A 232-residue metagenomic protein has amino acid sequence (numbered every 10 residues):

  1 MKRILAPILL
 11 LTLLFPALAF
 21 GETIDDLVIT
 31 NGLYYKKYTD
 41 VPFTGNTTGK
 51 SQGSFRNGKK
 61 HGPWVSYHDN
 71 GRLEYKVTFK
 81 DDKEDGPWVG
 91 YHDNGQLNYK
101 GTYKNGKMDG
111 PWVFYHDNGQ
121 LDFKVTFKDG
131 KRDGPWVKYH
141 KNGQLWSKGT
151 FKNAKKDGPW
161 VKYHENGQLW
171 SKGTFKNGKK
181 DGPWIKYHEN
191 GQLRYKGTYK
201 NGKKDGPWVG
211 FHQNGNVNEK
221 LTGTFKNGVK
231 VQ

Functional and structural regions predicted by a protein language model:
M1-I4: Positively charged n-region of N-terminal signal peptides that target proteins for export
I8-P16: Bacterial N-terminal signal peptides
P16-Q232: Glycine/tyrosine- and acidic-biased, solvent-exposed loop/turn segments at the edges of beta-strands
